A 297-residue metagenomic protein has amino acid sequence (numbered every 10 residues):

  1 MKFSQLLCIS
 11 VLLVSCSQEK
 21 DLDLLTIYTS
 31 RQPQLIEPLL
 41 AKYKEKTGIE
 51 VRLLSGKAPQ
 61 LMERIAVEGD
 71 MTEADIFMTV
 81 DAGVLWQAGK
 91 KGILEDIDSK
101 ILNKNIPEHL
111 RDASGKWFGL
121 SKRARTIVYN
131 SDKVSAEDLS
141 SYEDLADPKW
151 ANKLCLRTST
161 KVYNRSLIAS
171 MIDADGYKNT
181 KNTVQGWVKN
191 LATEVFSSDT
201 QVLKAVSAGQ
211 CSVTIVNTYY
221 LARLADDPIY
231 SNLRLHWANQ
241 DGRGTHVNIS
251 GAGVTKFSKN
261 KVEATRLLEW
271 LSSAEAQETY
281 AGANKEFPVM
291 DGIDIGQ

Functional and structural regions predicted by a protein language model:
M1-L24: Short, low-complexity disordered leader/linker segments with a strong preference for bacterial N-terminal type II
C16-Q87: Early extracytoplasmic/lumenal segment of secretory-pathway proteins
S30-R31, E37, P59, T72-Q210: Extracytoplasmic ligand-binding site segments that recognize negatively charged/polar headgroups
L39, T183, S250, K259-L271 (+1 more regions): Short amphipathic alpha-helical coupling segments at ligand-binding clamshell hinges and other catalytic/signaling
G83-Q87, S207, S212-L233: A ligand-binding cleft/hinge motif common to bilobed small-molecule-binding domains
K104-P107, R123, V184-V188, V195-F196 (+2 more regions): Periplasmic-binding protein-like
T126-K133, N248-N260, T279: A bilobed periplasmic-binding-protein/Venus flytrap-type ligand-binding module shared by bacterial periplasmic
N152-S159, W270-D294: Periplasmic-binding protein-like
